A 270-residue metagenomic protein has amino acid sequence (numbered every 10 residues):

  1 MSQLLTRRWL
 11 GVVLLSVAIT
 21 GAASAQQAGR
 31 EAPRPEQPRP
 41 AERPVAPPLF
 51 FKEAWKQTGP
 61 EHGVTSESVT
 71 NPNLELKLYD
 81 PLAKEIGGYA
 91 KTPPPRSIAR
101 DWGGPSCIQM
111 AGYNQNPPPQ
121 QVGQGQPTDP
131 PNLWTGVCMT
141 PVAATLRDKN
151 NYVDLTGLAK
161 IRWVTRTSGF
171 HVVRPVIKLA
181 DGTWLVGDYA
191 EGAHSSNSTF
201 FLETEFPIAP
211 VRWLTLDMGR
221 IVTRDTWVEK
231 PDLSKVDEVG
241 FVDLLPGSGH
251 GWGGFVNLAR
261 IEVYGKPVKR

Functional and structural regions predicted by a protein language model:
S2-G11: Bacterial N-terminal signal peptides that target proteins for export
G11-G21: Bacterial N-terminal signal peptides
Q26-R270: Beta-rich carbohydrate-recognition modules and glycan-binding surfaces
